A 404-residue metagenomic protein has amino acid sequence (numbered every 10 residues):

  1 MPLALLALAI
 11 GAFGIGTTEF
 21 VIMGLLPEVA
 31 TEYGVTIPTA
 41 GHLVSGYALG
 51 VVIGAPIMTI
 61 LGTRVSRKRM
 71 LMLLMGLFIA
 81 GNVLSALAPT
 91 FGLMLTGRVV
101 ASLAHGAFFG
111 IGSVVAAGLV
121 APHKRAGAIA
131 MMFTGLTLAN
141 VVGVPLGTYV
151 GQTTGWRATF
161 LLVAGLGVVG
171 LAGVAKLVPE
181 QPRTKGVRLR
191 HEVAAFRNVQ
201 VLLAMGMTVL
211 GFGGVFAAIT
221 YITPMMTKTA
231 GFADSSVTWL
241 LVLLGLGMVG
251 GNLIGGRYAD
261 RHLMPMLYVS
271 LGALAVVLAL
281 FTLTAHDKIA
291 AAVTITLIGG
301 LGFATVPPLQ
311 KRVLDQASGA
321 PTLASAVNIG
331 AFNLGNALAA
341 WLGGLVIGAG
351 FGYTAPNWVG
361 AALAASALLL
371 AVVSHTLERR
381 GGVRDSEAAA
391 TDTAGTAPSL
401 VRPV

Functional and structural regions predicted by a protein language model:
L6, L77-L84, G92-A101, I289-L297: Paired small-residue
G34, S66, L87-L93, G231 (+1 more regions): Helix-breaking motifs and short loop linkers at transmembrane-helix boundaries and internal kinks in secondary membrane
I53-G92: Conserved MFS/SLC helix-loop-helix module at the cytosolic interface between two early adjacent transmembrane helices
A55-R67, G251-L263, I347-G348: Helix-to-loop junctions at the C-terminal end of transmembrane segments in multipass secondary transporters
G97-G135: Cytoplasmic helix-loop-helix junction between adjacent transmembrane helices in 12-TM secondary transporters
A164-T184, L370-H375: C-terminal membrane-cytosol helix-exit motif in multi-pass small-molecule transporters
P265-L309: C-terminal transmembrane helical hairpin of 12-TM major facilitator-type secondary transporters
Q316-Y353, G360: A late C-terminal transmembrane helix in Major Facilitator Superfamily
